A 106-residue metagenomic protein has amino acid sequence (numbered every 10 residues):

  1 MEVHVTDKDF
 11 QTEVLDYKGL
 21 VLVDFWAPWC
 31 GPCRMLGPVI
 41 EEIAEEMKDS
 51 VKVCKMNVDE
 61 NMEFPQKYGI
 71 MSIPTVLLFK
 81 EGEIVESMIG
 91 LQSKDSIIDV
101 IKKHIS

Functional and structural regions predicted by a protein language model:
V3-L20, M62: A short beta-strand-turn-helix
T6, W26, K52-C54: Conserved Rossmann-like nucleotide-binding pocket used by diverse enzymes that bind dinucleotide cofactors
F10, V23, I40, N57 (+1 more regions): Residue-level signature of catalytic and energy-coupling elements of molecular machines, predominantly ATP/GTP-dependent
K18-L20, G37-M56: Conserved helix-turn-beta segment immediately C-terminal to the redox Cys motif in thioredoxin-like folds
G19-V21, M62, Y68-L77, D95: Structural micro-motif
F25-V39: Conserved redox-active cysteine motifs that mediate thiol-disulfide chemistry, especially di-cysteine Cys-X(1-2)-Cys
K80-S106: Non-catalytic, surface beta->alpha helical segment in thiol-disulfide oxidoreductase systems
